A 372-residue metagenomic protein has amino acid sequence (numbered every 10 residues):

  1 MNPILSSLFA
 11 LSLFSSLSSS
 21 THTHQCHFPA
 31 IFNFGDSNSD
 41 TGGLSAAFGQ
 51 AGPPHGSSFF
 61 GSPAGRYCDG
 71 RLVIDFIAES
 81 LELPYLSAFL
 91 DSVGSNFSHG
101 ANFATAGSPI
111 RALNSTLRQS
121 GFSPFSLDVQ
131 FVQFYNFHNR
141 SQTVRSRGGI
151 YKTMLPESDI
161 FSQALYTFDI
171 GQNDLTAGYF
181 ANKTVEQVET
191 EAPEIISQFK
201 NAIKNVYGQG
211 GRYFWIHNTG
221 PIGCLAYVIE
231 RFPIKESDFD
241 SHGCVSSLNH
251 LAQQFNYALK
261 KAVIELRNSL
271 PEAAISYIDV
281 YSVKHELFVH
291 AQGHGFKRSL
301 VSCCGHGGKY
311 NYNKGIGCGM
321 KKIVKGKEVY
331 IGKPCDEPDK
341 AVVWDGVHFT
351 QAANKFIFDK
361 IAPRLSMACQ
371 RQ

Functional and structural regions predicted by a protein language model:
N2-Q372: Conserved active-site regions of diverse hydrolases
